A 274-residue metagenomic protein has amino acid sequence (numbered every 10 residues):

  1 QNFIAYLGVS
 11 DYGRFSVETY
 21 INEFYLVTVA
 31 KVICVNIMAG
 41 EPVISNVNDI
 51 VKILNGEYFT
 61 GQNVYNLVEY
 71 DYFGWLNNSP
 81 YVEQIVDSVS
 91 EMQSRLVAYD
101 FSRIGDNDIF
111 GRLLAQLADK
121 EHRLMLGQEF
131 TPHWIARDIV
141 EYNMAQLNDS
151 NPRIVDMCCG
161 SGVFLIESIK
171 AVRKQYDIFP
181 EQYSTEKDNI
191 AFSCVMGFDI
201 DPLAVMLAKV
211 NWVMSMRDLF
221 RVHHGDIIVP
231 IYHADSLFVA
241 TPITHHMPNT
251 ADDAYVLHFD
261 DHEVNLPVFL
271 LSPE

Functional and structural regions predicted by a protein language model:
Q1-E167, F198-L203, A234-T241: Preference for the N-terminal adenyl/adenosyl cofactor-binding alpha/beta module
A115-E274: SAM-dependent methyltransferase catalytic region
